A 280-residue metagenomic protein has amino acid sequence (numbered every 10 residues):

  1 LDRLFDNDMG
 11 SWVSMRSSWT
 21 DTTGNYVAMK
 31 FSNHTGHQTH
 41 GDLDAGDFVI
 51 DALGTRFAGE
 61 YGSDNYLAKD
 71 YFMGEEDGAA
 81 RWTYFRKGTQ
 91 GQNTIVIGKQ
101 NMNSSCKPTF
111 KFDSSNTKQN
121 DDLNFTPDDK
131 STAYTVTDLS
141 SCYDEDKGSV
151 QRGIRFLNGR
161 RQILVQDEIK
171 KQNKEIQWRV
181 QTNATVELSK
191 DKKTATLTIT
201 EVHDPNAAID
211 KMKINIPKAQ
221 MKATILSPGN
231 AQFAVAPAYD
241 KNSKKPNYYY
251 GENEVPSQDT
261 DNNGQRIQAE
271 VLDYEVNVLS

Functional and structural regions predicted by a protein language model:
L1-R56, P127-D128, N247-Y249, V255 (+1 more regions): Carbohydrate-active enzyme catalytic cores, enriched for enzymes that act on polyanionic acidic polysaccharides
S18, G62, I169: Anionic group-transfer/hydrolysis microenvironments
M29, G59-E60, I216: Short capping micro-motif at the N-terminus of alpha-helices
V49, D64-N65: Low-complexity, flexible helical/coil segments
I50, A58, Y84-K87: Short glycine- and Lys/Arg-enriched binding-loop motifs that mark or flank ligand-binding interfaces
A52-T55, Y61, K171-N173: Conserved SET/PR-domain catalytic core that frames the SAM/AdoMet-binding pocket
A58-Y61, L67-D70: Cytochrome P450 core scaffold surrounding the K-helix E-X-X-R motif and the conserved "meander" helix-loop region
A68-S280: CBM-like, beta-strand-rich accessory domains located in the C-terminal region of large, secreted polysaccharide-active
